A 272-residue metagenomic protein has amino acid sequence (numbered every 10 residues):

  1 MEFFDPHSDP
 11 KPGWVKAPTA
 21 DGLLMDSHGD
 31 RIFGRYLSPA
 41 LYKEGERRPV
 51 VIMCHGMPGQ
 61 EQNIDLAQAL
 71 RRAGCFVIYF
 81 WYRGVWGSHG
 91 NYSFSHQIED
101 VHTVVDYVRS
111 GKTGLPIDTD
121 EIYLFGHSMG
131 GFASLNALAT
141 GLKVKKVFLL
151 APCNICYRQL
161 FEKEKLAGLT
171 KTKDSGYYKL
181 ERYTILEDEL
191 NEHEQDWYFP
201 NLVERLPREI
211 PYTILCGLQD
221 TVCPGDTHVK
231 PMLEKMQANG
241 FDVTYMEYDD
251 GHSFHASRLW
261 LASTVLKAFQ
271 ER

Functional and structural regions predicted by a protein language model:
M1-G45: N-terminal cap/lid segment of alpha/beta-hydrolase-fold proteins
P10-P12, V144-L233, A238-N239, H255-S263 (+2 more regions): The alpha/beta-hydrolase serine catalytic core
R48, H55-G59: Active-site glycine-rich loops that stabilize anionic/oxyanionic intermediates across multiple enzyme folds
C54-G56, C216-G217: The conserved beta1-alpha1 loop
P58, N63, R83-T119: Catalytic nucleophile-loop/oxyanion-hole region of alpha/beta-hydrolase and closely related hydrolase-like folds
L70-H89: Conserved alpha/beta-hydrolase
G84, Y245-H255: Histidine-bearing beta->alpha loop at or near hydrolase active sites
Y107-G168: Primarily recognizes the serine-hydrolase "nucleophile elbow" in alpha/beta-hydrolase and SGNH/GDSL folds
